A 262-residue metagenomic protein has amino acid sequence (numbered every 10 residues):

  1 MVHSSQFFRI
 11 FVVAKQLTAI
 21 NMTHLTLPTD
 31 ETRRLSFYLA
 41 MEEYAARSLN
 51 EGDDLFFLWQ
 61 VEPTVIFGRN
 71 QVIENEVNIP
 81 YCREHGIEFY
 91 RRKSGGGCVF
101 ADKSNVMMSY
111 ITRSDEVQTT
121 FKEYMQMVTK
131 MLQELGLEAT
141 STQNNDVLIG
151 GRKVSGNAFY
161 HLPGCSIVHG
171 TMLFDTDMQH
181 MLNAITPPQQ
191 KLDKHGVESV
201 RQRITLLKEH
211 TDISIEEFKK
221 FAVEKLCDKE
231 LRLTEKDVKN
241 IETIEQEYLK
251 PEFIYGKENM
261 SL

Functional and structural regions predicted by a protein language model:
H3-Q6, Q16: Low-complexity, intrinsically disordered or signal/transmembrane-proximal segments
R9-I10, T18: Short, positively charged and aromatic/hydrophobic N-terminal segments
A19-E76, F159, P188, R201-L262: Active-site loop/lid in soluble adenylation, ligation, and acyl-transfer enzymes
T64, R91-K93, S166: Short glycine- and Lys/Arg-enriched binding-loop motifs that mark or flank ligand-binding interfaces
V77-Y90, R152-K153, N157: Short, hydrophobic/aliphatic alpha-helical segments
E84-S109: A glycine-rich, hydrophobic loop/mini-helix early in the fold
K103-F218, A222, T243-L262: Catalytic beta-strand/loop module used to bind and position nucleotide/cofactor moieties in cofactor-attachment
